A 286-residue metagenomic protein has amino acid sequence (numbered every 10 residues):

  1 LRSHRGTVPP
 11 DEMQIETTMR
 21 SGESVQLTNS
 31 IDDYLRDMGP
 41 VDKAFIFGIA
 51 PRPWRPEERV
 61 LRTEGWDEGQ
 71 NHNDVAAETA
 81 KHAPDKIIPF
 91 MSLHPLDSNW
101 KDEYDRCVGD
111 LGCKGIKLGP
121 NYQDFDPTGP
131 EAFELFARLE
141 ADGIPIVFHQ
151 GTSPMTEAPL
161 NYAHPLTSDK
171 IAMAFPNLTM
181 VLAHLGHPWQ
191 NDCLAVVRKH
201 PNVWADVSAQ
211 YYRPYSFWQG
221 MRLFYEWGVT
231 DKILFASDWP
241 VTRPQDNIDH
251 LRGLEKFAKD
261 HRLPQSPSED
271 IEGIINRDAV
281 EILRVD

Functional and structural regions predicted by a protein language model:
L1, A44-R52, H149-G151: Short loop/turn segments at strand-loop or loop-helix junctions that form parts of catalytic or ligand-binding pockets
L1-K43, D105-R106, V229-L234, Q245-D286: Mid-to-C-terminal alpha-helical segments outside catalytic/metal-binding sites
R5-E12, K114-G115, D124-F235, R262-L263: Catalytic pocket-lining loop regions of alpha/beta-barrel enzymes, especially the amidohydrolase/enolase/GH5 lineages
S30-D37, H72-T79, E103-C107, E131-L135 (+4 more regions): A general structural detector for well-ordered alpha-helical segments in enzyme core domains, enriched
Y34-A44, E78-I88, D142, A174-L178 (+1 more regions): A structural motif corresponding to the C-terminal end of an alpha-helix and its immediate exit/capping segment
A44, A76, C107, I116 (+7 more regions): Conserved, mostly hydrophobic/aromatic
R52-Y162: Active-site gating/metal-coordination segments in enzymes
R55, P214, T242-Q245: Short active-site-adjacent structural elements
